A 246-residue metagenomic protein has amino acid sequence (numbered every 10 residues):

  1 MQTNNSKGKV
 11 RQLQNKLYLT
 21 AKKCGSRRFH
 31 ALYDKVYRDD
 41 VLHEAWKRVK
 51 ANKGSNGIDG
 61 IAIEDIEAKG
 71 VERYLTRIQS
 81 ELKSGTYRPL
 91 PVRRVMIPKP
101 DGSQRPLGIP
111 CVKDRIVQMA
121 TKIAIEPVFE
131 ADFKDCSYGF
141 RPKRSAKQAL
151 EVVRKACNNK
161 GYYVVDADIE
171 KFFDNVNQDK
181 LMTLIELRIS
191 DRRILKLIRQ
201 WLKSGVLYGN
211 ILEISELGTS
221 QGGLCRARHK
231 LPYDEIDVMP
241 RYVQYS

Functional and structural regions predicted by a protein language model:
M1-G60, E64-E67: Non-catalytic, polymerase-adjacent accessory regions of viral genome-replication enzymes
D34-Y37, K50-A51, S55, E126 (+2 more regions): Amphipathic alpha-helical interaction elements
A45-V49, A120, L197-L202: Short alpha-helical scaffolding segments that buttress acidic/His motifs in well-ordered protein cores
N56, I61, Q104, A167 (+1 more regions): Single, functionally critical "micro-switch" positions that shape active/binding sites and transmembrane helices
V71: Short, conserved DNA-binding cores of transcription-related domains
Y74-R77, E81-M96, P100, A124 (+1 more regions): Conserved polymerase palm-domain catalytic core
P106-L107, C111: Conserved phosphate-binding loops in nucleotide/dinucleotide-binding enzymes
V112-A120: Duplex nucleic acid-engaging cores and interfaces of nucleic-acid transaction enzymes
